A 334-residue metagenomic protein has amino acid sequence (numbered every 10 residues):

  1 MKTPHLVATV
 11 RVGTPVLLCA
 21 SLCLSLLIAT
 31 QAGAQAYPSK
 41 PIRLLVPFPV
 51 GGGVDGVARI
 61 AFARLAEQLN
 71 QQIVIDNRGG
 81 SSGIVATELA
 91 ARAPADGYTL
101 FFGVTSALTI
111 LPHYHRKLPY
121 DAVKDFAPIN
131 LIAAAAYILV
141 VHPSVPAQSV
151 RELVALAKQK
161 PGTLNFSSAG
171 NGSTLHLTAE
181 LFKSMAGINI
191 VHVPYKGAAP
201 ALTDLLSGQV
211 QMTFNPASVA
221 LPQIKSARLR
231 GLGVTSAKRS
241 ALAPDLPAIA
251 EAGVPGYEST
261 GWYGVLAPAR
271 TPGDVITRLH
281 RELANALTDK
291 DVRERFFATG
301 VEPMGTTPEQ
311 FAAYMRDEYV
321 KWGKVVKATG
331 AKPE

Functional and structural regions predicted by a protein language model:
M1-R11: N-terminal secretory signal peptides that target proteins for export/translocation
G13-A29: Bacterial N-terminal signal peptides
A34-K124, T163-N165, N171, G187-P216 (+3 more regions): N-terminal (or domain-start) structured segment
L89-Y98, H113-P200, I249, W262-R295: Hinge/capping helix and adjacent helix->loop/strand transition within the periplasmic-binding protein
A107-K117, H176, L181-M185, M212-L246 (+1 more regions): A ligand-binding cleft/hinge motif common to bilobed small-molecule-binding domains
A134, A220-T288, D317-V320: C-terminal lobe and pocket-closing loops of periplasmic/extracytoplasmic Venus-flytrap solute-binding proteins
N171, R295-Y314: Surface-exposed aromatic
T307-P333: Extracellular/periplasmic bilobal clamshell ligand-binding domains
